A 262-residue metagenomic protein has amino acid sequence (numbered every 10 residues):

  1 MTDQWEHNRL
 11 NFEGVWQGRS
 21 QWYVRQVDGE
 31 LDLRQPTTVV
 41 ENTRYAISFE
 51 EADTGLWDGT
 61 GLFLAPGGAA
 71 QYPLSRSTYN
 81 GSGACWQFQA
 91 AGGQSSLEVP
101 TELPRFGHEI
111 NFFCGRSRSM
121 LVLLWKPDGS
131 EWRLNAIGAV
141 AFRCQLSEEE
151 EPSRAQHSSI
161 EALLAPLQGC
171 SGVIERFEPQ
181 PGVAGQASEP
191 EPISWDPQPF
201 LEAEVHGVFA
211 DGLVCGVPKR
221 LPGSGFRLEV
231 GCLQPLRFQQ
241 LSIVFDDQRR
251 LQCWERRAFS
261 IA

Functional and structural regions predicted by a protein language model:
T2-E13, Q17-A262: Soluble ligand-binding/transfer domains with enclosed cavities or grooves
